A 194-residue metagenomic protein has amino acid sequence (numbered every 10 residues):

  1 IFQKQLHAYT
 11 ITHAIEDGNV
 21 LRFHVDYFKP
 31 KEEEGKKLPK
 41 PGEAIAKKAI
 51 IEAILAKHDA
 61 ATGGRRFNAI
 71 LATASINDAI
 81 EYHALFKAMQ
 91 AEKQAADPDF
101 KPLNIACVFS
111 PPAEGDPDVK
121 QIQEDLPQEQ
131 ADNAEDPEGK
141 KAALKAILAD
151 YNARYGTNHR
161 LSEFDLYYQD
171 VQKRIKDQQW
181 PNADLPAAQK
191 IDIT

Functional and structural regions predicted by a protein language model:
I1, Q5-T10, A14, N19-R22 (+5 more regions): Residue-level preference for alpha-helix termini and adjacent loops
Q3-A74: Conserved interdomain linker/interface between the two RecA-like ATPase lobes of SF2 helicase motors
G42-I193: Conserved C-terminal RecA-like helicase domain
